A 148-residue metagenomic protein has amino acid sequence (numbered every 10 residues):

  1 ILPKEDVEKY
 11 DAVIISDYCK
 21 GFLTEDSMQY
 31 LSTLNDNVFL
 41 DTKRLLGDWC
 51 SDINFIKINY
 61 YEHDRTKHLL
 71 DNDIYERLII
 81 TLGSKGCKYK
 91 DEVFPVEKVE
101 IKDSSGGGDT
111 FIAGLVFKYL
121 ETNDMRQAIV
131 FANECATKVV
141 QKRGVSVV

Functional and structural regions predicted by a protein language model:
I1-I15: Conserved N-terminal subdomain of the carbohydrate kinase-like
D6-K9, L23-D52, R65-V148: Conserved phosphate-binding/catalytic region of the ribokinase-like
I14-C19, D36-V38: Short, conserved structural micro-motifs that define repeat-unit consensus positions and nucleotide-binding loops
N54-Y60: A short beta-strand/loop micro-motif in the catalytic core of glycosyltransferases that engages the nucleotide-sugar
